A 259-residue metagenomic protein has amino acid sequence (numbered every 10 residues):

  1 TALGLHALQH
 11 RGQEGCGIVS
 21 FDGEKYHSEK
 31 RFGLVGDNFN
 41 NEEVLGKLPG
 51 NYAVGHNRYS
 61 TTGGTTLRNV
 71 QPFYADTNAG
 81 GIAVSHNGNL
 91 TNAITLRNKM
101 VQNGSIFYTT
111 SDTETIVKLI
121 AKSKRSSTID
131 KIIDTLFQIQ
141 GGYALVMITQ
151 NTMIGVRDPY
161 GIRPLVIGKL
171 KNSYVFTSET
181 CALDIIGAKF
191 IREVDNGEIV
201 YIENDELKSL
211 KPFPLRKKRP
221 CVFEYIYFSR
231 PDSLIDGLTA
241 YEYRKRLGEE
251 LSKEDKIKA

Functional and structural regions predicted by a protein language model:
T1-N196, Y201-A259: Conserved short alpha-helical segments that host acidic/polar catalytic motifs at enzyme active sites
